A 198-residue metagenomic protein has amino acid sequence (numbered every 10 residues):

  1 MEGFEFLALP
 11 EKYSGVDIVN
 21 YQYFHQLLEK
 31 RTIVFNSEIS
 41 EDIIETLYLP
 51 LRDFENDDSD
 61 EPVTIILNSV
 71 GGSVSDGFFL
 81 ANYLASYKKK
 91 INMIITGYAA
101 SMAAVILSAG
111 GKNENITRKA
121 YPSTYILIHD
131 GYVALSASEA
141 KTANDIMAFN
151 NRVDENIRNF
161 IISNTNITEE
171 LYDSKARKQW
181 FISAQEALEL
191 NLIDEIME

Functional and structural regions predicted by a protein language model:
M1-V105, A109-E198: N-terminal organellar transit peptides
